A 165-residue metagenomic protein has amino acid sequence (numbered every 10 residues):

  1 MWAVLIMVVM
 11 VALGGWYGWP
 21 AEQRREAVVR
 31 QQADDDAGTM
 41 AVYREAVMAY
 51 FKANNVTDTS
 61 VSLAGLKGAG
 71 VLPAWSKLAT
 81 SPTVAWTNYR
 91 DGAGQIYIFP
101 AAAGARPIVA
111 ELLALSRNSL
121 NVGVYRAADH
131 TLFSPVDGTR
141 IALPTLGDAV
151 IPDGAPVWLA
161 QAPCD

Functional and structural regions predicted by a protein language model:
M1-Q23: N-terminal single-pass transmembrane signal-anchor helix
V4, G18-A21, K77, N88 (+1 more regions): Intrinsic disorder/low-complexity segments enriched in polar/charged and small flexible residues
M7-G15, R30-D35, S76-A79: Short, functional N-terminal and low-complexity linear motifs
W19-A37: Amphipathic alpha-helical segments typified by the pilin-like N-terminal helix that continues immediately C-terminal
A33-D58: N-terminal alpha-helical signal peptides/signal-anchor transmembrane segments
K52-L120: Extracellular/periplasmic head regions of type IV pilus-like filament subunits
P100-D165: Short, surface-exposed interaction loops/tails
